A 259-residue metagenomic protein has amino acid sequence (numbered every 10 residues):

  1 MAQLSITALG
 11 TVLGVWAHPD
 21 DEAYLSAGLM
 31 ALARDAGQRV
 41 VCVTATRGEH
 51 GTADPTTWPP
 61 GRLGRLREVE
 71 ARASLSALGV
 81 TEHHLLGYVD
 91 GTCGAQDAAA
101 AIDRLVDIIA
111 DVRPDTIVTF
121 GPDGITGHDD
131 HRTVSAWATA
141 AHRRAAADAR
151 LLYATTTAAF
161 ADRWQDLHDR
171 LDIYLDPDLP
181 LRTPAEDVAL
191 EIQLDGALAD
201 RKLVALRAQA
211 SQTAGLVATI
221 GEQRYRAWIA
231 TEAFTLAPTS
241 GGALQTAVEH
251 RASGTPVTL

Functional and structural regions predicted by a protein language model:
M1-R113, A140, R144, V248: Active-site rim/loop-helix segments in enzyme catalytic domains that contact anionic ligands
A2-L13, G91, A95-L259: Metal-dependent de-N-acetylase/amidase catalytic core
